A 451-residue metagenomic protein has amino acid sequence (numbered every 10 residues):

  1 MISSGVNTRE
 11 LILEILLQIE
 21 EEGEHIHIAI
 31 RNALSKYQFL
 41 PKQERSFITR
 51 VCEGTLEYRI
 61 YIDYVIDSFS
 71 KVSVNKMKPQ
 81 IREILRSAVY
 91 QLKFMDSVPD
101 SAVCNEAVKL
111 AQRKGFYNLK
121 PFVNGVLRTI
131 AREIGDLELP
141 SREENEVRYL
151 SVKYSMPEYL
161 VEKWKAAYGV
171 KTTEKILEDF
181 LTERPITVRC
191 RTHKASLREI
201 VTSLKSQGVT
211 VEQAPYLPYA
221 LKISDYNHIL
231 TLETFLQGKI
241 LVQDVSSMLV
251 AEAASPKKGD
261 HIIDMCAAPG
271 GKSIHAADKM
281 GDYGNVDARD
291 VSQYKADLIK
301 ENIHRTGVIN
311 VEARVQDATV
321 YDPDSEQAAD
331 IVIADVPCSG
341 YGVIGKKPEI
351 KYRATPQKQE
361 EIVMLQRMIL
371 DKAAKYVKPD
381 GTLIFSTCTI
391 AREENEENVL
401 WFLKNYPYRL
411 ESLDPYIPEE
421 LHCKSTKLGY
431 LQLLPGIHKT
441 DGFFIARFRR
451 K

Functional and structural regions predicted by a protein language model:
M1-K451: S-adenosylmethionine
